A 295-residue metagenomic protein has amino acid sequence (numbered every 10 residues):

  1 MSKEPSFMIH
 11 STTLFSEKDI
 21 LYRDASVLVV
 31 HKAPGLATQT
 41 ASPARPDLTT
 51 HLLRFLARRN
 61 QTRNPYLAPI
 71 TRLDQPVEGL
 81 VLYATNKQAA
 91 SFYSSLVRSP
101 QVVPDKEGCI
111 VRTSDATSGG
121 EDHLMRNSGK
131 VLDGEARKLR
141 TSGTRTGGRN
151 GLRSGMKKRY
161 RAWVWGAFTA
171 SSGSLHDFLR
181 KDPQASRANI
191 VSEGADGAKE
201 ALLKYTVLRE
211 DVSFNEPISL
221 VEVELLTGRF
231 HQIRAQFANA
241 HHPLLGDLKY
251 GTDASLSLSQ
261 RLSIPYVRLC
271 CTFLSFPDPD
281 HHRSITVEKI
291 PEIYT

Functional and structural regions predicted by a protein language model:
M1-Q39, T117-G119, H123-L124, S128-T144 (+2 more regions): Pseudouridine synthases involved in rRNA/tRNA modification
T13-L14, N64-A68, A90-V97: Short acidic (Asp/Glu) patches
K18, P69-Y93, G134, G143-R149 (+2 more regions): The conserved catalytic core of RNA pseudouridine synthases
R23, R72-L73, A167, V207-E210 (+1 more regions): Residue-level recognition of beta-strand microenvironments
V27-V30, Y160, V164: Active-site-flanking beta-strand signature of metal-NTP-handling nucleotidyl enzymes and homologous cyclase-like
L36-T50, R54, N60, S91-F92 (+5 more regions): Glycine- and acidic-residue-rich catalytic/RNA-contacting loop of pseudouridine synthases
K87-P104, L152-R159: Internal alpha/beta loop-helix hairpins
S95-L96, F178, Q236, D247: Residue-level signal for well-ordered alpha-helical positions
